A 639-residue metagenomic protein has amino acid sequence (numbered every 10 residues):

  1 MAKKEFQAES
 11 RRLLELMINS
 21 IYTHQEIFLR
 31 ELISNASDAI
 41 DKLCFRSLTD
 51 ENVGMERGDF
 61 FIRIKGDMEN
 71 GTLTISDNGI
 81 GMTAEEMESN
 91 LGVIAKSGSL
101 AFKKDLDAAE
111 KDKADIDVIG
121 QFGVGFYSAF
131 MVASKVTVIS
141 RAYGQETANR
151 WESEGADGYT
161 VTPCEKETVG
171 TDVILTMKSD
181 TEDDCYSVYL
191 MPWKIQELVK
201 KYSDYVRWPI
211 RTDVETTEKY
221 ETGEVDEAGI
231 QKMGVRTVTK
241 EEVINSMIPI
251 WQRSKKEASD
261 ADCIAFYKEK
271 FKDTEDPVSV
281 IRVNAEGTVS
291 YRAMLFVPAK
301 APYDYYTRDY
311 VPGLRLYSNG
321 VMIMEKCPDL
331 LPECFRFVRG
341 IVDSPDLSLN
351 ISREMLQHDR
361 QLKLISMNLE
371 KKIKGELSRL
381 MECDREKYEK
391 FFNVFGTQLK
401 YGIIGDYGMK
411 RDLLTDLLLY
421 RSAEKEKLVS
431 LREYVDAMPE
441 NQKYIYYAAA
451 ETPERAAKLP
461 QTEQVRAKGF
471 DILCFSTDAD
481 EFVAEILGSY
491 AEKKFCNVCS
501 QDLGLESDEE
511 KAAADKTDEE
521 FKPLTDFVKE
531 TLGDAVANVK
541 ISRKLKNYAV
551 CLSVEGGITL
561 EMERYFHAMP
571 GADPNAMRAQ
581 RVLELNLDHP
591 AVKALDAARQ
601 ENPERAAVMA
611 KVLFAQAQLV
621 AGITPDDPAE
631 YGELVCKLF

Functional and structural regions predicted by a protein language model:
M1-Y189, E197, Y220, P439: GHKL (Bergerat-fold) ATPase N-terminal catalytic module, capturing the glycine-rich phosphate-binding loop and acidic
V118, I139-G158, K178-F639: GHKL/Bergerat-fold ATPase module in large chromosome/replication-associated machines
